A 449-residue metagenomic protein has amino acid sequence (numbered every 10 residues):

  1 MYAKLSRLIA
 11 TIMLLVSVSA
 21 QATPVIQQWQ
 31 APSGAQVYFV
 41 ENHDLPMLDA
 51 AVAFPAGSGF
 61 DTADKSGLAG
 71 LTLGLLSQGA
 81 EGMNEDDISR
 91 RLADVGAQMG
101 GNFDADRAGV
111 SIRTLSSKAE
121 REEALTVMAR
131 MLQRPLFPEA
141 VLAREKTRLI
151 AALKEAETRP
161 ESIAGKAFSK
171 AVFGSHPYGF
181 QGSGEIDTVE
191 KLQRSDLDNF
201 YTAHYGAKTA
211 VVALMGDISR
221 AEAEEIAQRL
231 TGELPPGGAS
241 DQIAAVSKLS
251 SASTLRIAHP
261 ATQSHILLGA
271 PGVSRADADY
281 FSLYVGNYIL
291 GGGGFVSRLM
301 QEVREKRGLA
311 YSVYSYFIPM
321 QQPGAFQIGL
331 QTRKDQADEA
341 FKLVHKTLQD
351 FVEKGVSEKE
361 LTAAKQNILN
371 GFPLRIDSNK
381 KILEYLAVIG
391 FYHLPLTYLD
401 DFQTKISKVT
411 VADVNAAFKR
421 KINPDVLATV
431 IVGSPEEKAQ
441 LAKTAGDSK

Functional and structural regions predicted by a protein language model:
M1-I9: Bacterial N-terminal signal peptides that target proteins for export
L8-S19: Bacterial N-terminal signal peptides
A20-P24: Boundary at the C-terminal end of the N-terminal hydrophobic targeting segment
Q27-P32, L255-H259: Short acidic-hydrophobic surface loop/beta-edge motif
V40, L45-L71, E85-M131, K146 (+8 more regions): M16 family metallopeptidases and their MPP-like homologs
A129-F137, L230-G238, K346-G355, G446-K449: A common structural junction motif
G182, D187, A207, V211-S274 (+1 more regions): An aromatic/glycine/proline-enriched structural segment found at the starts of mature extracellular/organellar domains
